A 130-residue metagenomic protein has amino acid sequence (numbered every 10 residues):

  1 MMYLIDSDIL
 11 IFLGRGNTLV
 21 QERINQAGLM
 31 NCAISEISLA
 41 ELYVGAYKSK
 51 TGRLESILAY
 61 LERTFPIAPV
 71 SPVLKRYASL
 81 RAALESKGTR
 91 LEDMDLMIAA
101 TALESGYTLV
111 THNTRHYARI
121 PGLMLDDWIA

Functional and structural regions predicted by a protein language model:
M2-I5, T18-E104, T108, M124 (+1 more regions): PIN-domain endoribonuclease scaffold, especially VapC-family toxins
D8, F12-G14: N-terminal beta1-alpha1 ligand-phosphate binding loop
L10, L39-L42, Y117: A generic structural signal for short hydrophobic patches within well-formed alpha-helices
G14-R15, R119-P121: Short glycine-/acidic-enriched loop or helix-start segments at secondary-structure transitions that form or flank
A27, Y117-I120: Acidic-histidine catalytic/liganding microenvironments
I98, R115-H116: Conserved beta-strand edge residues that scaffold enzyme active sites
H112: Conserved acidic donor-binding loop of glycosyltransferase catalytic domains
